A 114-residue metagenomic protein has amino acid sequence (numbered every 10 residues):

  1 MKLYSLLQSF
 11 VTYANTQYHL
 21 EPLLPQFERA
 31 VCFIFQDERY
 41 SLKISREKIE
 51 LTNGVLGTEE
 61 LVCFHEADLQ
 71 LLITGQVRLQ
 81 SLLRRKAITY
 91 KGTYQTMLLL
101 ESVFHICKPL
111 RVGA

Functional and structural regions predicted by a protein language model:
M1-A114: Feature captures hydrophobic
